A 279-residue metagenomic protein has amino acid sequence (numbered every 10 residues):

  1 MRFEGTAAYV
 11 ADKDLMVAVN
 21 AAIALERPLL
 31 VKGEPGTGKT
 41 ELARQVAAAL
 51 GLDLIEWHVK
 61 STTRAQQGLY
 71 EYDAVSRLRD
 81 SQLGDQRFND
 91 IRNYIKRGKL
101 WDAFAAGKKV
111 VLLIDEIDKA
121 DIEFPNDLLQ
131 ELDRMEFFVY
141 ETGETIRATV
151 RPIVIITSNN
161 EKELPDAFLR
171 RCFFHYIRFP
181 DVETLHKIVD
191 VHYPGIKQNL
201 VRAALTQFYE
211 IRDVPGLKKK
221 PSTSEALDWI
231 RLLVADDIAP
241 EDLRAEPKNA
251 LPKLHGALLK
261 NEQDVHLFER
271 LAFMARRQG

Functional and structural regions predicted by a protein language model:
M1-G279: C-terminal regulatory/interaction module of P-loop NTP-utilizing enzymes
